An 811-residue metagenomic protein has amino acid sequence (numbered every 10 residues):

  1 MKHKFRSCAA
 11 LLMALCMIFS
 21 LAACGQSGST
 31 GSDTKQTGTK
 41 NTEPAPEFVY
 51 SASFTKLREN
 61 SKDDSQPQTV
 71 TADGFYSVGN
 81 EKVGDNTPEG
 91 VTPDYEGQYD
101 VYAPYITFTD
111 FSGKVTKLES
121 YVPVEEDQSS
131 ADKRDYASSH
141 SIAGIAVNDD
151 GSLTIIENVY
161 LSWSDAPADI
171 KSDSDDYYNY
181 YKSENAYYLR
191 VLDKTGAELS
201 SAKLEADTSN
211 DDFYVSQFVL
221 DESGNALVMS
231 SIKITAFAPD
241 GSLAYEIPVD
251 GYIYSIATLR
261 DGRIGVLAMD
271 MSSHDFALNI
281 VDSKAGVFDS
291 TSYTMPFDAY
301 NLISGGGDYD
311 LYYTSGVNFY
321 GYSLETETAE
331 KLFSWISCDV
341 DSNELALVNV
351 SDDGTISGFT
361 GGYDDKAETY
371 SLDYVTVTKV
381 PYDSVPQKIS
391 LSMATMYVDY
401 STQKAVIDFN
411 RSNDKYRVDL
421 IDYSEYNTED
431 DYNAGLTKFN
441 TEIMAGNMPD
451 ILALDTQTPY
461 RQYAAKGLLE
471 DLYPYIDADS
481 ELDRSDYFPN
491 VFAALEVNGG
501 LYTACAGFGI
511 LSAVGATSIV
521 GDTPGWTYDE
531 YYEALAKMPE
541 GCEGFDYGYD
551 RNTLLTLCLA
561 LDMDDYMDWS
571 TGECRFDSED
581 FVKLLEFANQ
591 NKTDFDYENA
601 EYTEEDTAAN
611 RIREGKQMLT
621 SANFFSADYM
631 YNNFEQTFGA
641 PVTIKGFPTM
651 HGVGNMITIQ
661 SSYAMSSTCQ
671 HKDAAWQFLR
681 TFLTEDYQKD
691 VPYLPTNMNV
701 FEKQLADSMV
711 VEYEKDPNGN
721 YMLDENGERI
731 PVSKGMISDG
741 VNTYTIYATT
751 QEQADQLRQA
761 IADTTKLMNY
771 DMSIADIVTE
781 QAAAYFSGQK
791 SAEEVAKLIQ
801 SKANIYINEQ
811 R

Functional and structural regions predicted by a protein language model:
S20-A23: C-terminal motif of bacterial Sec signal peptides marking the signal peptidase cleavage site
G25-G28, T34-Y99, F111-G113, I145 (+9 more regions): Conserved N-terminal structural module of periplasmic/extracytoplasmic solute-binding proteins
D193, G224, L495-Y602, S667-D673 (+1 more regions): Helix-loop-helix "hinge/cap" segment bordering the ligand-binding cleft or interdomain interface
Q457-S512, D529-E530, P641-P648: Hinge/lid segment of periplasmic solute-binding proteins
Y473-D486, D564-E586, Q636, G646-N655 (+1 more regions): Short, solvent-exposed loop/beta-turn-alpha elements that line the ligand-binding surface or hinge of extracytoplasmic
E540, T681-E712: Periplasmic-binding protein-like
E586-Q677: Extracytoplasmic/periplasmic substrate-binding proteins
E725-A803: C-terminal capping/gating helix-and-loop segments adjacent to ligand/active sites or protein-protein/ligand interfaces
